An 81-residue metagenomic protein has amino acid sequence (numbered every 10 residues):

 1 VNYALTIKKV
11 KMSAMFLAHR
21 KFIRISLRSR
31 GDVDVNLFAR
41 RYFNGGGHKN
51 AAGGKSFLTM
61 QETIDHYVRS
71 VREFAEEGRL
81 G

Functional and structural regions predicted by a protein language model:
V1-G81: Gly/His-enriched, cation/cofactor- and phosphate-binding structural elements
